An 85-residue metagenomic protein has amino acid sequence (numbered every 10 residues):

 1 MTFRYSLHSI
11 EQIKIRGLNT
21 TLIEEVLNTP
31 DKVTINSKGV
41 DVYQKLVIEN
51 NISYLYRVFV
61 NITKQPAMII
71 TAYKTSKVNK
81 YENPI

Functional and structural regions predicted by a protein language model:
M1-I85: Ribonuclease/tRNase effector modules and their secretory precursors
